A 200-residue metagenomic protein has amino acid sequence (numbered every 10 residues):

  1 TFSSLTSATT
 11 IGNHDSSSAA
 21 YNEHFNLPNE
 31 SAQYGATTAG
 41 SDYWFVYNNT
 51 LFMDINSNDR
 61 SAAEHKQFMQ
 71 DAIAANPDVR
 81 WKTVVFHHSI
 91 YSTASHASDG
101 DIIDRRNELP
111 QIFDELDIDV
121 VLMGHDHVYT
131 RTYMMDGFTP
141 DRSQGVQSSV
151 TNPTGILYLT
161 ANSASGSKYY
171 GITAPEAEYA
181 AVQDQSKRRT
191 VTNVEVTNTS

Functional and structural regions predicted by a protein language model:
T1-R80, A97-I103, E108, T130-Q185 (+1 more regions): Extended active-site neighborhood of metal-dependent phosphoesterases/phosphodiesterases
F2-S4, Q111-I118, V196-T197: A structural motif corresponding to the C-terminal end of an alpha-helix and its immediate exit/capping segment
G12-N13, H87, G124-H125: Active-site glycine-centered loops adjacent to acidic/histidine catalytic or metal-binding residues that shape
F52-D54, T83-V85, L122: Structural motif
Y91: ATP-dependent adenylate-handling ligase core
G100-H125: Structural recognition of alpha->loop->beta junctions
D141, T199-S200: Short, well-ordered strand-loop elements centered on a beta-strand within folded domains, enriched for acidic residues
